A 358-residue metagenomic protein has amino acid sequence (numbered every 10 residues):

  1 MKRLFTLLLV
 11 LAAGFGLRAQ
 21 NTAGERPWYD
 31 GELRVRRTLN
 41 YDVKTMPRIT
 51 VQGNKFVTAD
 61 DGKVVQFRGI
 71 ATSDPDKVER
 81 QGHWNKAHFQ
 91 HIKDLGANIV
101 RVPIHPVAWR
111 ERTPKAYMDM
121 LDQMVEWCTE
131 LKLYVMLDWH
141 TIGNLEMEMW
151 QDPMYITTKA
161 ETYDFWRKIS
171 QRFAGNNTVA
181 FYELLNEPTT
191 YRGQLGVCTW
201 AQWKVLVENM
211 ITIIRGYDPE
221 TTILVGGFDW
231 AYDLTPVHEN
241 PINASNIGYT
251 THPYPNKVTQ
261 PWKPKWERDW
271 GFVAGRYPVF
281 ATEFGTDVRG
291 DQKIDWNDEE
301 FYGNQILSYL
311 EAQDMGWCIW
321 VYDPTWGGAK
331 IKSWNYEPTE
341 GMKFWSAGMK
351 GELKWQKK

Functional and structural regions predicted by a protein language model:
M1-A23: Bacterial Sec-dependent N-terminal signal peptides
F5, G69-A71, R101, E183 (+2 more regions): Residues embedded in well-ordered beta-strands within globular domains across many folds
N21-I99, G348, E352-W355: N-terminal carbohydrate-binding accessory modules
Y41-G53, Q81, Y163-F181, L185-G316 (+2 more regions): Extracellular glycoside hydrolase catalytic/binding regions
D61-K63, R68-A87, W109-T113, P153-M154 (+4 more regions): Acidic/histidine-rich helix-loop elements that form or flank divalent-metal/phosphate-binding sites at the catalytic
A71, P103, D138-W139, P253 (+1 more regions): Residue-level recognition of beta-strand->loop/alpha-helix junctions
K77, P106-M120, G143-T158, T190-L195 (+2 more regions): Surface-exposed, active-site-proximal loop segments in enzymatic domains
G82-E146, E161, W203-D218, D295-D314: Aromatic-lined substrate-binding rim segments of carbohydrate-active enzymes
